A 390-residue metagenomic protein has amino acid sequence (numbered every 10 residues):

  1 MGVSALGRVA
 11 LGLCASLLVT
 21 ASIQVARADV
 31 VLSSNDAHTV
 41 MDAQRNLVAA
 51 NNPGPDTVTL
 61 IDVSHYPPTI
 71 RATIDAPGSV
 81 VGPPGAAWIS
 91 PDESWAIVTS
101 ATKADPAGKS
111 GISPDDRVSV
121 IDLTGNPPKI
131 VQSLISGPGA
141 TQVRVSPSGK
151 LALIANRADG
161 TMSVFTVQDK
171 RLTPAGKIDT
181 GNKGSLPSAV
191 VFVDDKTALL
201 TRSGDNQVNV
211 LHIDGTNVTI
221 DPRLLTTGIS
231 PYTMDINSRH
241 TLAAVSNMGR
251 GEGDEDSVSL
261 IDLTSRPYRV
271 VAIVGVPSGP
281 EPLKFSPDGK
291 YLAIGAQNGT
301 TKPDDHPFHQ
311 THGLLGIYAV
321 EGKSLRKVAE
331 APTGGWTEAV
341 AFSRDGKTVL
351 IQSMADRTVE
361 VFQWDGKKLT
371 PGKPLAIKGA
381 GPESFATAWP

Functional and structural regions predicted by a protein language model:
M1-G7: N-terminal secretory signal peptides that target proteins for export/translocation
A10-A21: Bacterial N-terminal signal peptides
A21-P390: Predominantly soluble domains enriched in secretory-pathway, periplasmic, or organellar proteins
